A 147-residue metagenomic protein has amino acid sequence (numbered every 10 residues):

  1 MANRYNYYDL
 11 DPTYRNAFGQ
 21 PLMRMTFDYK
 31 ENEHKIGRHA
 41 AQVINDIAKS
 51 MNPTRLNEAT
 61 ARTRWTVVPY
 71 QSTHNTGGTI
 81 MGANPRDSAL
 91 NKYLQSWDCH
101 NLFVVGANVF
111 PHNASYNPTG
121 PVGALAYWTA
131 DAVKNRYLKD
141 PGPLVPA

Functional and structural regions predicted by a protein language model:
M1-F103, N108-F110, A130-A147: FAD-dependent oxidoreductase catalytic-site/capping-region signature
H112-V133: A conserved FAD-binding loop/helix module that cradles the flavin
